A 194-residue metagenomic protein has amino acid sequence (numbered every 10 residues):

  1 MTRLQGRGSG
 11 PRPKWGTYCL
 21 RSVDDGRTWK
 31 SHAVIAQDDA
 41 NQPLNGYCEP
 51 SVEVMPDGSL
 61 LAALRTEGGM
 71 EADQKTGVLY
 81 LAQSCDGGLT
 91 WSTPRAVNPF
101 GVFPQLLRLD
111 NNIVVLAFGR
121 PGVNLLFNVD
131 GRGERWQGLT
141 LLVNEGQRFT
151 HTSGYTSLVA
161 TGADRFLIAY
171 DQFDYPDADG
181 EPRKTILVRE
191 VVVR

Functional and structural regions predicted by a protein language model:
M1-R194: Asp-box/BNR beta-propeller blade signature and adjacent active/binding-site loops in extracellular glycan-interacting
